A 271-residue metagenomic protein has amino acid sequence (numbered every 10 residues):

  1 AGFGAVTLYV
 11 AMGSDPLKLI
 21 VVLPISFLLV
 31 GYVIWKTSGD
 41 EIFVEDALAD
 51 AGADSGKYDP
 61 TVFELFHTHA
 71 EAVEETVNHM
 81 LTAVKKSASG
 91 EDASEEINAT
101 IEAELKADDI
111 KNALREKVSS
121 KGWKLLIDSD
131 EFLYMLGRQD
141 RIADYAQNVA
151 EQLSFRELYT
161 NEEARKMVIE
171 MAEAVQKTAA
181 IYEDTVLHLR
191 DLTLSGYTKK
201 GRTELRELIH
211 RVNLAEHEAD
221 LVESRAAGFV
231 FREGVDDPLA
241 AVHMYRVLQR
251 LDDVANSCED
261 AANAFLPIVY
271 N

Functional and structural regions predicted by a protein language model:
A1-G13: N-terminal signal sequences
Y9, I34-S38: Membrane-water interface at transmembrane helix exits
S14-S26: Hydrophobic alpha-helical transmembrane segments
P24-W35: Alpha-helical membrane-embedded segments
T37-N271: Cytosolic, long alpha-helical scaffolding segments
